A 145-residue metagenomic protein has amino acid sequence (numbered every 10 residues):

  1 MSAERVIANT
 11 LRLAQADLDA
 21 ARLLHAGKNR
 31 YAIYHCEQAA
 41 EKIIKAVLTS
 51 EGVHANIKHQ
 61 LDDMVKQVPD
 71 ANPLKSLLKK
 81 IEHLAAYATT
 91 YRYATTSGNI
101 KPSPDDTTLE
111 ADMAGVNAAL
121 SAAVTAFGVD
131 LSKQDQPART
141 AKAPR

Functional and structural regions predicted by a protein language model:
M1-R145: Terminal alpha-helical segments
